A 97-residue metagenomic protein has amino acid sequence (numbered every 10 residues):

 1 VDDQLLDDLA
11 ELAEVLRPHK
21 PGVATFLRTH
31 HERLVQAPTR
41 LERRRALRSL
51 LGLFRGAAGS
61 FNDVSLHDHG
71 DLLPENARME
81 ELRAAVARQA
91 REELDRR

Functional and structural regions predicted by a protein language model:
V1-H31, L82-R96: Short terminal alpha-helical segments
V1-Q4, V15, T39-S49, D71-R78: Non-transmembrane, amphipathic alpha-helical segments
Q4-D7, E11, P38, D63 (+1 more regions): Residue-level signal for well-ordered alpha-helical segments
R17-V64: Amphipathic alpha-helical interaction modules
R55-R97: Amphipathic alpha-helical binding modules
